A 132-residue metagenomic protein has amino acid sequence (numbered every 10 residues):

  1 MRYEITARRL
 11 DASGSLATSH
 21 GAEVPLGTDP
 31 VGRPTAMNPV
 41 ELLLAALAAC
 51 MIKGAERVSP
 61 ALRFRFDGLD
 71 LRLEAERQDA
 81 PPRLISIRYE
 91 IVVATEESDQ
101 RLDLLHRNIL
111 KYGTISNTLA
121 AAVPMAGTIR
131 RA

Functional and structural regions predicted by a protein language model:
M1-A45, K53-A132: Extended beta-strand/beta-hairpin segments
